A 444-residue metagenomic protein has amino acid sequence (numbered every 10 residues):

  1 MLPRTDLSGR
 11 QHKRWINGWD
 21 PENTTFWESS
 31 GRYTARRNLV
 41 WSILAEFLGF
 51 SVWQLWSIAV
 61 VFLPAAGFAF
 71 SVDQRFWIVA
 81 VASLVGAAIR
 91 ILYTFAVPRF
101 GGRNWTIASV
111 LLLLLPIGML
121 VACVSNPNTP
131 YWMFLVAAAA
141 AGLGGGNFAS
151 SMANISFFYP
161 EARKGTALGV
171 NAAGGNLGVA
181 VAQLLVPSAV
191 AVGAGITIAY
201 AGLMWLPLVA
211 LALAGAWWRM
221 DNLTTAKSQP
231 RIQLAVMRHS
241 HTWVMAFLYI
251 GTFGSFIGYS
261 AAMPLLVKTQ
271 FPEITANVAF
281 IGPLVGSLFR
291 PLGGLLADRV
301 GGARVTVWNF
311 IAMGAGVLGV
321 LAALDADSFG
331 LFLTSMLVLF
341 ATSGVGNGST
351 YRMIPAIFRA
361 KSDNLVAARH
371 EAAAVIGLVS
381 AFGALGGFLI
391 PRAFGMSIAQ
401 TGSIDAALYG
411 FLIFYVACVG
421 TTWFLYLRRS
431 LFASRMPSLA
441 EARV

Functional and structural regions predicted by a protein language model:
W56-V61, H239-P291, Y351: Extracytoplasmic gate region of multi-pass secondary transporters
W77-F95, F280-G293: Central cavity-lining transmembrane alpha-helices of secondary-active solute carriers, predominantly the Major
L111-P127, I311-D327: C-terminal ends and interior cores of transmembrane alpha-helices in multi-pass membrane transporters/permeases
P130-G146, G330-N347: Hydrophobic core of transmembrane alpha-helices in multi-pass small-molecule transporters, especially MFS/SLC-type
F134-G174: Cytoplasmic helix-loop-helix junction between adjacent transmembrane helices in 12-TM secondary transporters
G165-V186, I376-I390: Glycine-rich segments within core transmembrane alpha-helices of 12-TM secondary carriers
N171-D221: Helix-loop-helix hairpin linking two adjacent transmembrane segments in secondary transporters
A199-W217, A406-L425: Symmetry-related core transmembrane helices of the 12-TM Major Facilitator Superfamily/SLC fold
